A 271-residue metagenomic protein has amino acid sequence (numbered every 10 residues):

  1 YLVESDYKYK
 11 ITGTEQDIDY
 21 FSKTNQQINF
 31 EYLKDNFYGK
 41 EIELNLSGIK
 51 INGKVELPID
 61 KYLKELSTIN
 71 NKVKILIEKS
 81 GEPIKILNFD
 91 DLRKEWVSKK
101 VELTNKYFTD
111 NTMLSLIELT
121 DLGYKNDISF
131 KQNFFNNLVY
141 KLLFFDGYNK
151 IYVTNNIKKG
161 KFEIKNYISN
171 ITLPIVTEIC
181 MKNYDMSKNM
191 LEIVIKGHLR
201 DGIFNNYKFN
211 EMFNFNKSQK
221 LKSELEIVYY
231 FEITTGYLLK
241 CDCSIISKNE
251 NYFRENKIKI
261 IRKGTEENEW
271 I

Functional and structural regions predicted by a protein language model:
Y1-I271: Signature of exported/secreted
